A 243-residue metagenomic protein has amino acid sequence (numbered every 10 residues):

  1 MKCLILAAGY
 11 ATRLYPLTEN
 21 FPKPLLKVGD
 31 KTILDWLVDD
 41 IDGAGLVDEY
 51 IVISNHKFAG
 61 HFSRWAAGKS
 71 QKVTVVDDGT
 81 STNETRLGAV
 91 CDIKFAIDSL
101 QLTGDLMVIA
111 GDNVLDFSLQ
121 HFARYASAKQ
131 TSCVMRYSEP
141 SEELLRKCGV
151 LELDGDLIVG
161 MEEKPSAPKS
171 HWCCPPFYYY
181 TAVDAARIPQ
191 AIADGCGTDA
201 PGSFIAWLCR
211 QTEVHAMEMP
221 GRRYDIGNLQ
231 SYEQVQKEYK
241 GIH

Functional and structural regions predicted by a protein language model:
K2-I5, R13, K27, K31-V108: Conserved N-terminal catalytic core of the sugar/cofactor nucleotidyltransferase
Y10, D112-N113: Active-site metal-binding loops of divalent metal-dependent hydrolases
E19-K23: Short alpha-helical oligomerization interface
L34, A96, D112, L151 (+2 more regions): Residue-level signal for inorganic ion chemistry
H61, C91-F95, H121, S203-F204 (+1 more regions): Alpha-helical elements of Rossmann-like donor-binding domains used by nucleotide-donor carbohydrate transfer enzymes
N113-D116, R223: A short, conserved beta-strand element in the Rossmann-like catalytic core that flanks the donor/metal-binding loop
F117-R146: Conserved donor-nucleotide/metal-binding helix-loop-beta segment in metal-dependent transferases, i.e., the alpha-helix
A123-S127, D154-D225, L229-H243: Catalytic-core segments of class I nucleotidyltransferases/pyrophosphorylases that form NMP-activated intermediates
